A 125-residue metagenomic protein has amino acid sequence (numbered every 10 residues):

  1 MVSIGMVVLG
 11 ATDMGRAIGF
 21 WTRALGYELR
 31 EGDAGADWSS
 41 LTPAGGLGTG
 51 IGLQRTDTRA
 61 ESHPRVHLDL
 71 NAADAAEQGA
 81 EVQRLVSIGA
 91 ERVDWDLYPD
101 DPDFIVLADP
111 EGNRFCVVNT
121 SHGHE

Functional and structural regions predicted by a protein language model:
V2, V8-G50, D100: Core segments of cupin and vicinal oxygen chelate
V2-M6, H63-H67: Short, solvent-exposed beta-strand edge segments and adjacent coil->beta transition regions
D13-M14, L68-E111: Vicinal oxygen chelate
W21, E111-F115: Short, glycine-anchored, charge-dense loop/turn motifs used at functional sites
L41-G46, L107-P110, T120: Active-site beta-strand termini and strand-to-loop segments that position acidic
T49-Q54, V106, F115-V118: Conserved beta-strand in the GNAT
H122-E125: A short, polar/charged loop-to-alpha-helix boundary motif
